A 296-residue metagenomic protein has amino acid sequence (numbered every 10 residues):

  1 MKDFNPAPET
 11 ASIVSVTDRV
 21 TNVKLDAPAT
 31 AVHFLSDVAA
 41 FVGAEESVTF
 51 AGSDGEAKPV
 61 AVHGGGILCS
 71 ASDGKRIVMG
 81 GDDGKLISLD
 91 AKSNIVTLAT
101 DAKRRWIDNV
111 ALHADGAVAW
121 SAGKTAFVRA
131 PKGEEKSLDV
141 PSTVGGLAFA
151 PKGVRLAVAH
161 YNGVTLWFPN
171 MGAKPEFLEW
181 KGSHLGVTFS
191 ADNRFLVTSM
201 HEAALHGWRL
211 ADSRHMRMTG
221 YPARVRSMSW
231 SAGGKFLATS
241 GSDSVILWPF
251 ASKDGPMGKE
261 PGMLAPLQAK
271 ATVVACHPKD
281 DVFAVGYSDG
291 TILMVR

Functional and structural regions predicted by a protein language model:
M1-R296: WD40-repeat beta-propeller superdomains and closely related acidic/aromatic-rich repeat-like regions
